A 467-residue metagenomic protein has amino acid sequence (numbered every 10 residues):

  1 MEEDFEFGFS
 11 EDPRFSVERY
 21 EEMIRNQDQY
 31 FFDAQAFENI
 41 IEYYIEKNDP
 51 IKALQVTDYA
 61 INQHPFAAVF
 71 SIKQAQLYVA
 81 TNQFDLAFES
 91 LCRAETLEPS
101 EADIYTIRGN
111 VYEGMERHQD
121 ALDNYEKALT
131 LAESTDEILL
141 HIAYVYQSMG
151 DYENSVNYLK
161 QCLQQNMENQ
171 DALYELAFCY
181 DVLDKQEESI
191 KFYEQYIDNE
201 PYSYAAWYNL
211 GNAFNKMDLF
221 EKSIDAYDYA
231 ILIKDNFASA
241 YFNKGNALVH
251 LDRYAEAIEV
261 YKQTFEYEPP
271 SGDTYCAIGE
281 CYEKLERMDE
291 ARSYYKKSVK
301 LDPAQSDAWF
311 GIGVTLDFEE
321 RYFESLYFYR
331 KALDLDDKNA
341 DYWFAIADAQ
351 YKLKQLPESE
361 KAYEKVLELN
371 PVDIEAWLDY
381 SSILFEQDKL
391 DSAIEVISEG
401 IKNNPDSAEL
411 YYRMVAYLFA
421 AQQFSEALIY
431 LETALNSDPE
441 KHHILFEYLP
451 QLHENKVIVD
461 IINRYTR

Functional and structural regions predicted by a protein language model:
Q35, V69, D103, E137 (+9 more regions): Start-of-helix register in tetratricopeptide repeats
E46, A80, G114, S148 (+10 more regions): Register position in tetratricopeptide repeats
A60, R93-E95, K127-A128, Q161-C162 (+8 more regions): Canonical positions in the second alpha-helix
Q63, T96-E98, L131-A132, Q165 (+8 more regions): Structural marker of alpha-solenoid helical repeat scaffolds
K73, I107, H141, E175 (+10 more regions): Canonical tetratricopeptide repeat
